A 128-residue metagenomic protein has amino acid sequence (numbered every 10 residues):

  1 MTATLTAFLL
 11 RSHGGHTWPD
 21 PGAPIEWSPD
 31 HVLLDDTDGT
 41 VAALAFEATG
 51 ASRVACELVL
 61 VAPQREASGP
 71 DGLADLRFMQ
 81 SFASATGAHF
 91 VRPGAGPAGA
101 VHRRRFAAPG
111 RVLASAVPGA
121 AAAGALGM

Functional and structural regions predicted by a protein language model:
M1-M128: Fe-S-dependent hydro-lyases/dehydratases of central metabolism
